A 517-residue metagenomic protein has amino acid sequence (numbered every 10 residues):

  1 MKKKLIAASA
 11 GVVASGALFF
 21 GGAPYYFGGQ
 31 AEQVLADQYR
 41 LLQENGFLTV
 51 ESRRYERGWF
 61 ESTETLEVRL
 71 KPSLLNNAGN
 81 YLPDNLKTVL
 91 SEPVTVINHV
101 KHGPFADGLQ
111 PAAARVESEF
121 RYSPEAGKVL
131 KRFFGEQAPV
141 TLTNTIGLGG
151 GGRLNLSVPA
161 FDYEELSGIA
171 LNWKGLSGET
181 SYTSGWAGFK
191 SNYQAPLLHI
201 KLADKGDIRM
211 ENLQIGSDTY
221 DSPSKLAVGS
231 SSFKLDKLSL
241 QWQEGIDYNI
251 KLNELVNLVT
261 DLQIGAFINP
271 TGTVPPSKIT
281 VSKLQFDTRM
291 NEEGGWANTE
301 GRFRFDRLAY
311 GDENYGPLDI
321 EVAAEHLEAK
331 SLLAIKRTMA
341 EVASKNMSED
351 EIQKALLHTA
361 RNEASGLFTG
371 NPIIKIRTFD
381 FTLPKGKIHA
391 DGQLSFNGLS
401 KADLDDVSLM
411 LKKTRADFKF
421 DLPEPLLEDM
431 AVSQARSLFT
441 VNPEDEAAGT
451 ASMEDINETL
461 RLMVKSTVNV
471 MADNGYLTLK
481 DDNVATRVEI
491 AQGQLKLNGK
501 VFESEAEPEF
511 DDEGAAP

Functional and structural regions predicted by a protein language model:
M1-K4: Positively charged n-region of N-terminal signal peptides that target proteins for export
A7, G11, F19-P517: Glycine-rich, small/hydroxylated-residue low-complexity segments
